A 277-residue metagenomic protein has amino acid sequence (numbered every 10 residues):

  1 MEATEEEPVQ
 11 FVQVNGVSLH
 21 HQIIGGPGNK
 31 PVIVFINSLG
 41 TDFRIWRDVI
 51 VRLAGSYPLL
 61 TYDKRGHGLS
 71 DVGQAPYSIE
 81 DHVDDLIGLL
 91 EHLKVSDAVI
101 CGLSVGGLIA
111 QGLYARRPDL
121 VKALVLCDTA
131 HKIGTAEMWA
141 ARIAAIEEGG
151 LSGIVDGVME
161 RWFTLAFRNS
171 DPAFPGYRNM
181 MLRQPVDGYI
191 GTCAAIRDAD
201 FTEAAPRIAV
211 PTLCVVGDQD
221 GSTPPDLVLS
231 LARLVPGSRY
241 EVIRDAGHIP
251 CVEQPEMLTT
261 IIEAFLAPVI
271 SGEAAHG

Functional and structural regions predicted by a protein language model:
M1-V34, G55-Y57, E263-G277: Alpha/beta-hydrolase fold catalytic core
V17-V72: Conserved HGGG/HGGXW glycine-rich cap/lid loop of the alpha/beta-hydrolase fold
E80-A98: Conserved acidic catalytic loop of the alpha/beta-hydrolase fold
L108-R116, L120-V155: Flexible "cap/lid" loop of the alpha/beta hydrolase fold
G134-E137, E148-R207: Conserved alpha/beta-hydrolase catalytic His-Asp/Glu region
I208, C214-V216: Short beta-strand/loop motif that positions the catalytic acidic residue of the alpha/beta-hydrolase fold
D218-T223: Acidic catalytic loop of the alpha/beta-hydrolase fold
S238-G277: Catalytic active-site module of serine/aspartate enzymes centered on a nucleophile-bearing elbow/loop
